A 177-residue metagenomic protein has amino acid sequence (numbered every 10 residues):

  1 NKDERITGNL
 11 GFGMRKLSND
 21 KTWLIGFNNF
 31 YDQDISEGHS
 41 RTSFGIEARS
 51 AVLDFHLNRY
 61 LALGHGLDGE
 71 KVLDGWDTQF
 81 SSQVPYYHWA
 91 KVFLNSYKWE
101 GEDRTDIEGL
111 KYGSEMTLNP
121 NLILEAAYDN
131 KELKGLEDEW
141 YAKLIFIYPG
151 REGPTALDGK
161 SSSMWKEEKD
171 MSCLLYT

Functional and structural regions predicted by a protein language model:
N1-E4, M14-K16, Y31-I35, S50-V52 (+4 more regions): Transmembrane beta-strands of outer-membrane beta-barrel pores
D3-M14, K21-I25, S36-T42, T105-G109: Outer-membrane beta-barrel translocator/receptor signature
D20-L24, S50-L53, Y87-W89, N119-N121: Strand-connecting loop/turn motifs
F27-N29, I46, L57, V92-L94 (+1 more regions): Membrane-embedded beta-strand positions of outer-membrane beta-barrel proteins
F30-Y31, R41-F44, F80: Short secondary-structure capping micro-motifs at structural edges
S40-L53: Contiguous hydrophobic, core-forming segments of folded domains
R41, L57-N58, L67-D68: A short secondary-structure junction signal
A62-F93, Y97-R104, G109-K111, E115-L175: Flexible, glycine-rich linker and terminal segments associated with outer-membrane beta-barrel/transport systems
